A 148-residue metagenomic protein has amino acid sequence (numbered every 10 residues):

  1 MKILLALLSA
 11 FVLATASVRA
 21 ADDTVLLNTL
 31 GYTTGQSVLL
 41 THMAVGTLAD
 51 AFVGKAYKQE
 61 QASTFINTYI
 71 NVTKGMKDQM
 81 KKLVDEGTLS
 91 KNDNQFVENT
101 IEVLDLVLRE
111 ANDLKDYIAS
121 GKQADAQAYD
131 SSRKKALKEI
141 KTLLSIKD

Functional and structural regions predicted by a protein language model:
L4-T15: Sec-dependent N-terminal signal peptides
R19-N67, T142-D148: Immediate post-signal-peptide N-terminus of mature secreted/exported proteins
D23, Q59-A62, M76, A111 (+1 more regions): Short amphipathic alpha-helical segments that mediate assembly, nucleic-acid/protein binding, or membrane association
L27, Q59, S63, D93 (+2 more regions): Active-site oxyanion-binding pockets that recognize sulfate/phosphate
T33, T68-Q123: Long, amphipathic, charge-rich alpha-helical segments that form helical bundles/coiled-coils
A62, I66-Y69, T100, A126-R133: Hydrophobic packing residues in well-ordered alpha-helices of helical domains and bundles
N112-D148: A charged, solvent-exposed segment within the mature domains of Sec-exported extracytoplasmic proteins
